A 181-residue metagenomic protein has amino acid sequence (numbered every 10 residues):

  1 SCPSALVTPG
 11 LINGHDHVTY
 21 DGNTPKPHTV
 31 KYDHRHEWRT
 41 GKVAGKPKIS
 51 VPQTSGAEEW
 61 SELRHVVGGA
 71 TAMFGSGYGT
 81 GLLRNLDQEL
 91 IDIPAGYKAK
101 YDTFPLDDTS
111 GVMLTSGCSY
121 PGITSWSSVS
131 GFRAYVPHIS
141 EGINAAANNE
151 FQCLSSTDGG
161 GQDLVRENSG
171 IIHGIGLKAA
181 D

Functional and structural regions predicted by a protein language model:
A5-R64: Metal-associated gating/positioning segment near the N- to mid-region
T8-N13, T19-Y20, R64-V67, T71-G75 (+2 more regions): Structural recognition of the beta-strand scaffold that forms the well-ordered cores of secreted hydrolase catalytic
W38-V43, G159-L164, D181: A short alpha-helix capping/helix-coil boundary motif
Q53, I172-G174: Residues that cap or flank secondary-structure elements
T54-R64, A145-L154, A180: Short, acidic/polar
F74-S169, G176: Metal-coordinating catalytic core of metallo-dependent amide/deamination hydrolases
